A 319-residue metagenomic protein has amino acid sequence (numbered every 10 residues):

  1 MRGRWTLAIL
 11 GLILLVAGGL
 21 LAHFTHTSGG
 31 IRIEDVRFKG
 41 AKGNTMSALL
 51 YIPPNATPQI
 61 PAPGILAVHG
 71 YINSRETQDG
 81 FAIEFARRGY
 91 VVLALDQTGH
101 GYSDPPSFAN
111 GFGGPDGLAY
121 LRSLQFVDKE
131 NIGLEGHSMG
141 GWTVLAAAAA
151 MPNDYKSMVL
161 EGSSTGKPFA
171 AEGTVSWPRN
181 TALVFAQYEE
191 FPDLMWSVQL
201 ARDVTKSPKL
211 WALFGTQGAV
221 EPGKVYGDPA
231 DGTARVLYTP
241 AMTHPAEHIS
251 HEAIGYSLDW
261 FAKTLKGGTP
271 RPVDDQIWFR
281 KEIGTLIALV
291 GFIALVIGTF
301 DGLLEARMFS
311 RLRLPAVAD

Functional and structural regions predicted by a protein language model:
M1-G3, V317-A318: Short, Lys/Arg-rich N-terminal segment immediately upstream of the first membrane anchor
R2-K39, S47-L49: An N-terminal hydrophobic leader/cap segment in hydrolases
R32-I277: Soluble extramembrane regions of membrane proteins in the secretory/endomembrane system
I277-D319: Core alpha-helical transmembrane segments of integral membrane proteins
